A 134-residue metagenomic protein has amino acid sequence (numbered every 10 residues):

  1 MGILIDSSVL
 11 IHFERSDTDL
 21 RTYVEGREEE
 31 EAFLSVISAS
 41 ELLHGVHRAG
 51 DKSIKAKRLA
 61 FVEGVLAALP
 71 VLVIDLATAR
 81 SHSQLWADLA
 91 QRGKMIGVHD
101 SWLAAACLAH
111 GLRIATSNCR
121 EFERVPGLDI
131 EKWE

Functional and structural regions predicted by a protein language model:
M1, A104-E134: Acidic, PIN/NYN-like endoribonuclease modules and their adjacent C-terminal/linker elements
M1-I37, H44-E63, R120: Short, well-structured N-terminal submotif of metal-dependent ribonuclease cores
T18, E28, L69-P70, P126: Structural motif
V36-I37, D75, E134: Residues at the C-termini of beta-strands that transition into short coil/loop
H44-H47, A56, A68-S117: Active-site neighborhoods of divalent-metal-dependent phosphate/nucleic-acid chemistry enzymes
G50-S53, L89-A90, K132-E134: Short, hinge-like loop/turn segments at secondary-structure boundaries
